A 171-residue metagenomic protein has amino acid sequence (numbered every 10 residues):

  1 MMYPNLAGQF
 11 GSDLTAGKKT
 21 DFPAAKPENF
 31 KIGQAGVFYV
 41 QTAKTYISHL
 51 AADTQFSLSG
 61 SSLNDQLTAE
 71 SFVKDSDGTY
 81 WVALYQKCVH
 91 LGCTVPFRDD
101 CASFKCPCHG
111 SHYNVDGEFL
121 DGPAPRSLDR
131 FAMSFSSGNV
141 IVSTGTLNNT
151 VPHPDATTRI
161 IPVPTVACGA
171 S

Functional and structural regions predicted by a protein language model:
M2-V89, C93-F97, S134-S171: N-terminal pre-ligand scaffold of iron-sulfur
Y85-R98, A102-G117, D121, S127 (+2 more regions): Soluble extracytoplasmic domains of inner/organellar membrane proteins
S127-L128, N148: A short acidic/small-residue loop/turn micro-motif
